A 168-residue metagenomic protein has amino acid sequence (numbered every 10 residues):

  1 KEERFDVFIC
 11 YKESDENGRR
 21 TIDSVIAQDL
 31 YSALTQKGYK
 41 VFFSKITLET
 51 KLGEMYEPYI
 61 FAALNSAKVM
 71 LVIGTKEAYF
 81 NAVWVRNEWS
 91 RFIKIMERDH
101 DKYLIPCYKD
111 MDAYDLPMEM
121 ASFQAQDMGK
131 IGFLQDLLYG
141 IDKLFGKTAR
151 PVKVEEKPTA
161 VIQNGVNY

Functional and structural regions predicted by a protein language model:
K1-I73, I93-Y103, G132-Y168: Conserved N-terminal substructure of TIR/SEFIR domains
E16, T50, Y79-F80, A113-Y114: Flexible, glycine-rich phosphate/dinucleotide-binding loops and adjacent beta-alpha linkers at cofactor/substrate
I22-S24, F80-R86: Active-site-adjacent loop/helix micro-motif of nuclease/hydrolase catalytic cores
K76-E77, C107-A113: Short beta-alpha junction loops
W89: Conserved Walker B catalytic segment
K102-I105, F123: Extracytoplasmic/periplasmic beta-strand context in beta-sandwich domains, especially the cupredoxin/COX2 CuA-binding
M111-F123: Glycine-rich, charge-decorated loop segments at or immediately adjacent to ligand/cofactor-binding or catalytic sites
A125-G129: Short acidic-hydrophobic, aromatic-tinged amphipathic segments that line or gate anion-handling sites
